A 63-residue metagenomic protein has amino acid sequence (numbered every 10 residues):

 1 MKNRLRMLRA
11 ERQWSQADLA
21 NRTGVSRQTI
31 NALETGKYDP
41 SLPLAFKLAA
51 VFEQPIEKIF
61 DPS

Functional and structural regions predicted by a protein language model:
N3-R22: Short basic helix-loop element that most often maps to the first helix and adjoining turn of HTH DNA-binding modules
Q16, R27, A45: Helix-turn-helix DNA-binding elements, focusing on the entry/boundary residues of the two helices that contact DNA
D18, T29, K58: Residues in the helix-turn-helix
V25-Y38: Recognition helix of helix-turn-helix/homeodomain-like DNA-binding domains that insert into the DNA major groove
P43-K58: DNA major-groove recognition helix of helix-turn-helix/homeodomain DNA-binding modules
F60-S63: Short amphipathic recognition helices of helix-turn-helix/homeodomain-type DNA-binding modules
